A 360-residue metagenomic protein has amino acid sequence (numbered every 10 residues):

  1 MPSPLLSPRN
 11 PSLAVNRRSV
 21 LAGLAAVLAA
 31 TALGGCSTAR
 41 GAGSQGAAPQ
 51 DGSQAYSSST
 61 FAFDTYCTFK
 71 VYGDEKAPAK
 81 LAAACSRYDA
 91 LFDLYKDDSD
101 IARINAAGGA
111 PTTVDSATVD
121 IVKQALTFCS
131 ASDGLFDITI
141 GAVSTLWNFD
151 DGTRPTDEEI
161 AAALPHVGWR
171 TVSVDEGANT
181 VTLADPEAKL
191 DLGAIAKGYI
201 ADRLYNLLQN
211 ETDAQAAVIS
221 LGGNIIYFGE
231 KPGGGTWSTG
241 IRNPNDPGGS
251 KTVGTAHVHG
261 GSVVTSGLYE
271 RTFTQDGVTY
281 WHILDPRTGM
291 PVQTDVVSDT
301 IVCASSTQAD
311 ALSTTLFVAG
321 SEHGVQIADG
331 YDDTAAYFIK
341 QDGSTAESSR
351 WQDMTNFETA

Functional and structural regions predicted by a protein language model:
P2-A360: Mature catalytic core of soluble alpha/beta enzymes
